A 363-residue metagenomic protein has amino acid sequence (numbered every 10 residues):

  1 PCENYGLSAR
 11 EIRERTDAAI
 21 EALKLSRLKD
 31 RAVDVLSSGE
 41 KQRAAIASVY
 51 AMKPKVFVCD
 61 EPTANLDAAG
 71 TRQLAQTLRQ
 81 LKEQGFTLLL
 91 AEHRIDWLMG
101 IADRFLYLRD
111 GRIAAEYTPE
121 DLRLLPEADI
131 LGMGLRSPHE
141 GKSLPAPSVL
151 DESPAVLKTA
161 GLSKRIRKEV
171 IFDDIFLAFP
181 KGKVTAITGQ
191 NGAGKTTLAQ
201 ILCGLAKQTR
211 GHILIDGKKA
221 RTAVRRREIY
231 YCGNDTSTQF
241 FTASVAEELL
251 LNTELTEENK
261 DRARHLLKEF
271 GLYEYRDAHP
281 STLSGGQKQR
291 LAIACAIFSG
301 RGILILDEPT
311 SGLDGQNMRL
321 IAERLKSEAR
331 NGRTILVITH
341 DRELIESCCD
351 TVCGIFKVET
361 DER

Functional and structural regions predicted by a protein language model:
E11-L28, E258-Y275: Conserved ABC ATPase "signature" region
A32-L36, E40, H279-L283, Q287: Conserved ABC ATPase signature
F57-D60, L304-D307: Catalytic Walker B motif of ABC-type/P-loop ATPase nucleotide-binding domains
D67, D314: ABC-family nucleotide-binding domains
E92-H93, T339-H340: H-loop/switch region of ABC-family ATPase nucleotide-binding domains
C203: Helix-to-loop junction immediately C-terminal to a conserved catalytic motif
G211-R225: Conserved ABC transporter NBD signature motif
